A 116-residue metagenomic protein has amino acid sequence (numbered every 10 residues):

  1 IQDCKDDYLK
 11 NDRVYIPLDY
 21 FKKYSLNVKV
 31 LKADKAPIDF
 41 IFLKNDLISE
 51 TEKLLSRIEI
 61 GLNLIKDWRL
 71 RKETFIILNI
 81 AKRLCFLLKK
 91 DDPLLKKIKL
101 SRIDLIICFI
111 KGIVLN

Functional and structural regions predicted by a protein language model:
D6-N116: Catalytic cores of Mg2+-dependent Asp-rich isoprenoid enzymes
